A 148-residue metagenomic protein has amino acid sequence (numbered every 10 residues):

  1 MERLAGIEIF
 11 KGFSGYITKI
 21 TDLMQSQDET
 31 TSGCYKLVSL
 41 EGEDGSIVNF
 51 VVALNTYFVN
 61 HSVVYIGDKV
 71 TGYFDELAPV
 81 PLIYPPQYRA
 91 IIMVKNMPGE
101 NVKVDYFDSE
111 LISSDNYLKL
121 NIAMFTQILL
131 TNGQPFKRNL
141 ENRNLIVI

Functional and structural regions predicted by a protein language model:
M1-L37, V59-L120, N132-I148: Short, flexible, surface-exposed loop segments at domain boundaries
S39-V52, N116-T126: Short, basic/aromatic beta-hairpin or loop at an interaction surface
S46-S62, T126-Q134: A cross-kingdom feature marking solvent-exposed beta-strand/loop segments within repeated, beta-rich binding/scaffold
